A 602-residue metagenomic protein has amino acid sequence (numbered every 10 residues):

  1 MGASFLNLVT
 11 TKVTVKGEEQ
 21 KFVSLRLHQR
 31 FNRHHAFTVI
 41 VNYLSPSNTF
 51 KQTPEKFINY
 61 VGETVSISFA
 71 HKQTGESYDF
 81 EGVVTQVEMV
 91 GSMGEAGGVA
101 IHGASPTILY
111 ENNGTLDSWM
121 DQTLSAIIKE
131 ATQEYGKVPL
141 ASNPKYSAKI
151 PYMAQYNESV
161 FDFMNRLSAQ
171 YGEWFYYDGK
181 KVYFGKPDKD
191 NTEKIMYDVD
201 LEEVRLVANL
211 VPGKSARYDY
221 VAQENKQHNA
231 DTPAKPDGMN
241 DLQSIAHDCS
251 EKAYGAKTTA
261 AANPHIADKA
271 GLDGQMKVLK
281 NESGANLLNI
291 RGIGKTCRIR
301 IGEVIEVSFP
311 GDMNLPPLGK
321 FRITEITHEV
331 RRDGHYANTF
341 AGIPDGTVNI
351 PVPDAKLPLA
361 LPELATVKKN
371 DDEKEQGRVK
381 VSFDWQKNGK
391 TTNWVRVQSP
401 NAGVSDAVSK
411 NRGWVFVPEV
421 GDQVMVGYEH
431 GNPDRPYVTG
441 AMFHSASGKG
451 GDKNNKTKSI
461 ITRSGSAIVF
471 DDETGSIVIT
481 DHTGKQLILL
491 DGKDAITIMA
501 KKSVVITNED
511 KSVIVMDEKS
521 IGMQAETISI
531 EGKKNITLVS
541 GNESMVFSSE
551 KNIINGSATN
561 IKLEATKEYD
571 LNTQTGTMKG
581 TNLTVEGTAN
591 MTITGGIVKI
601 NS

Functional and structural regions predicted by a protein language model:
M1-S602: Amphipathic alpha-helical and helix-coil boundary elements used as assembly and membrane-proximal scaffolds
